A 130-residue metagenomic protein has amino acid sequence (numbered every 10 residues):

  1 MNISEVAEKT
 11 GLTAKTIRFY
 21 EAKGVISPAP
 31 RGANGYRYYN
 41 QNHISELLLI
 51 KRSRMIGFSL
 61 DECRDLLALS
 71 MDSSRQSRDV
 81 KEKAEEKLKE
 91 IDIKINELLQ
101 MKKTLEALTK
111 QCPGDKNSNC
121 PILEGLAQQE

Functional and structural regions predicted by a protein language model:
N2-E8, S27-P30, Q41-E130: Arg/Lys-rich, alpha-helical DNA-contact motif
I3-V6, T13-T16, A33: Short glycine/proline-centered loop/turn elements that form peptide/ligand docking sites
Y20: Conserved, function-defining core regions and hallmark residues within catalytic/recognition domains
G24: Glycine-centered, phosphate/nucleic-acid-interacting loop/turn motifs that mediate DNA/RNA or nucleotide
N34-N40: Minor-groove-contacting beta-hairpin "wing" of winged helix-turn-helix DNA-binding domains
